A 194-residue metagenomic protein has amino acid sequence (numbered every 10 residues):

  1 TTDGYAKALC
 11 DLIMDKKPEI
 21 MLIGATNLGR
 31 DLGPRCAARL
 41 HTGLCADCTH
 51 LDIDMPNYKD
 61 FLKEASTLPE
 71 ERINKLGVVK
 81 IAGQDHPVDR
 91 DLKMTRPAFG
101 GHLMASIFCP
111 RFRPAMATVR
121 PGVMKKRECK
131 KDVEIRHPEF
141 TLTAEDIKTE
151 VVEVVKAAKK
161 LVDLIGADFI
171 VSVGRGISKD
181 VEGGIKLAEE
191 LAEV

Functional and structural regions predicted by a protein language model:
T1-V194: N-terminal glycine-rich FAD/FM-binding segment characteristic of electron-transfer flavoproteins
